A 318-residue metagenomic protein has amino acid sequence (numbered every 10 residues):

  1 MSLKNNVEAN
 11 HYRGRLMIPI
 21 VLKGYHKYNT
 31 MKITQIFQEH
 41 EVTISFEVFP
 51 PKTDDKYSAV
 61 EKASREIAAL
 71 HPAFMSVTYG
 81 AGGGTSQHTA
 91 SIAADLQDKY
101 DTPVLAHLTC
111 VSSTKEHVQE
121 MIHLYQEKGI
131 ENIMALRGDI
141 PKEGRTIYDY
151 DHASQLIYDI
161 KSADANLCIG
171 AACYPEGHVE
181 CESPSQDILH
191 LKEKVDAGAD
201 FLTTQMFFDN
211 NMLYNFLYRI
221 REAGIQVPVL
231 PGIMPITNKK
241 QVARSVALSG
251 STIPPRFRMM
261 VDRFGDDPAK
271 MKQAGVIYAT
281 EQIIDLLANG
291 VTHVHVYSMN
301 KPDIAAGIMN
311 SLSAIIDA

Functional and structural regions predicted by a protein language model:
Y28-F46, T53, A318: N-terminal amphipathic alpha-helix/helix-capping segment at the start of soluble metabolic enzymes
I33-T34, Y57-R65, G83-T102: Glycine-rich, positively charged N-terminal anion/phosphate-binding segment
S45-S58, L105-E116, G170-Q186, F264-I277: Active-site mouth loops of central-metabolism enzymes
E47, M75, Y125, K194 (+3 more regions): Conserved, mostly hydrophobic/aromatic
V48-P51, T78-G82, H107-S113, G138-I140 (+4 more regions): Active-site beta-loop-alpha junctions enriched in small/polar residues
E66-T78: Catalytic domains of carbohydrate-active enzymes, especially glycoside hydrolases
G84-A94, T114-E120, I140-Y158, F207-R221 (+1 more regions): Active-site-adjacent beta->alpha loops and helix N-cap segments on the catalytic face of soluble alpha/beta enzymes
Y148, H152-Y174, G224-V276, E281 (+1 more regions): Active-site pocket-lining/capping segments in soluble small-molecule metabolic enzymes
